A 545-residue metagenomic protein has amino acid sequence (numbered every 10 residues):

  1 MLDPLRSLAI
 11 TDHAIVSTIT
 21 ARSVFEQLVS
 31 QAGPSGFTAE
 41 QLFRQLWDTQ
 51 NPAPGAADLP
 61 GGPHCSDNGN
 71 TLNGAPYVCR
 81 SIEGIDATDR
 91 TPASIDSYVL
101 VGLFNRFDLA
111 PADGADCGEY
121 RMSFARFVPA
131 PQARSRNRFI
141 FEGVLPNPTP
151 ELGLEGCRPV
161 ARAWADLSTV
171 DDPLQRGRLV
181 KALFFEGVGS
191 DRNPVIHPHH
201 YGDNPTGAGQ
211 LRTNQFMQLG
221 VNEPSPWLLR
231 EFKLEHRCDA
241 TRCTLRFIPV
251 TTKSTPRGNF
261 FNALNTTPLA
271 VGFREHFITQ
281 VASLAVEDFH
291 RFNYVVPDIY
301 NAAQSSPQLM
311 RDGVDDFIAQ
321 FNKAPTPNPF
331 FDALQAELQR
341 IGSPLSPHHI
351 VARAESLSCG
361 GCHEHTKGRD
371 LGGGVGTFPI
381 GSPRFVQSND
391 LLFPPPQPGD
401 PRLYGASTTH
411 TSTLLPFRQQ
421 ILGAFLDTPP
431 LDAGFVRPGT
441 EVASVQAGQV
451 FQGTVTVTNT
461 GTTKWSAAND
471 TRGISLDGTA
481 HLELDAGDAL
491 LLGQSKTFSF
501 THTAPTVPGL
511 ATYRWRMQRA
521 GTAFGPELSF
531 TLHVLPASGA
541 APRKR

Functional and structural regions predicted by a protein language model:
M1-P329, T366, P398-Y404, R418-I421: Conserved small-residue
S356-T366: The canonical Cys-X-X-Cys-His
P429-V445: Low-complexity, acidic Ser/Thr/Pro/Gly-rich terminal tails and inter-domain linkers that flank the onset of structured
V442-A443, L484-L490, T501-T503: Beta-strand-rich interaction surfaces with strong enrichment in secreted/lumenal proteins
A447-T454, K496, G509-R514: Short, solvent-exposed loop/turn segments enriched in Ser/Thr/Gly
T460-L482, R516-Q518: Short acidic, flexible loop segments centered on an aromatic residue
Q494-F500: Short strand-edge motifs at loop-to-beta-strand transitions and within beta-strands of extracellular beta-rich domains
T503-G509: Short, surface-exposed loop/turn segments at beta-strand-coil junctions that are enriched for proline with nearby
